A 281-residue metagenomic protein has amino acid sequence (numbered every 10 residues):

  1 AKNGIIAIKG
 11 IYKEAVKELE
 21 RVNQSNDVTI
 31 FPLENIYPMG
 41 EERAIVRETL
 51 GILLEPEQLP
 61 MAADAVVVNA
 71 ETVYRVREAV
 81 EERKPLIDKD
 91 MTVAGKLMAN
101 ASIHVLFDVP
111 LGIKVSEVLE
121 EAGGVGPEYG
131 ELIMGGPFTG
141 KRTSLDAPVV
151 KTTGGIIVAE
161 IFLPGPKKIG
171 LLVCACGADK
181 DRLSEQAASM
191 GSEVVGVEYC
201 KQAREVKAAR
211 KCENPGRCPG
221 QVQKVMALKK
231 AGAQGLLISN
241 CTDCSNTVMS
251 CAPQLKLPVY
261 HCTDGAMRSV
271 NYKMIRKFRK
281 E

Functional and structural regions predicted by a protein language model:
A1-I5, K168, L228-G235: Short, surface-exposed connector motifs at secondary-structure boundaries
N3-A7, I30, D88-D90, V125-G135 (+1 more regions): Flexible, glycine/charged-enriched surface loops at secondary-structure junctions
I8-V115, E121-P127: Hydrophobic alpha-helical positions that pack around
I11, V197-E281: Cofactor-cradling patches in redox/metallo enzymes
E14-N26, L183-A188, T247-K256: Short, aromatic/basic amphipathic alpha-helical patches
E41-L53, D108, D146-V149, A209-G216 (+1 more regions): Short, surface-exposed amphipathic charged segments that create phosphate/polyanion-binding patches used for binding
G124-V125, G136, K141-I169, E185-Q186: Ubiquitin system architectures
P166-N214: Redox- and metal-dependent alpha/beta enzyme cores, enriched for Fe-S-associated oxidoreductases and cofactor-handling
